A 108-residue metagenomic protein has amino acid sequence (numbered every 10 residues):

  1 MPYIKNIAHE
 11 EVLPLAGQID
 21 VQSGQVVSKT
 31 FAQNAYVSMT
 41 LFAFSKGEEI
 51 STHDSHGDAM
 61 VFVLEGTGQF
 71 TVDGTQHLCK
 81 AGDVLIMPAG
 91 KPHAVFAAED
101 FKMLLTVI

Functional and structural regions predicted by a protein language model:
M1-Y36, T71: A short, N-terminal "cap"/entry segment at the start of jelly-roll beta-barrel domains of the cupin/DSBH fold
G24-Q25, S38-S55, A89: Conserved short histidine dyad/triad with adjacent acidic residue
L41, M60, T75-H77: Short, surface-exposed secondary-structure edge patches
G57-Q69: Glycine- and acidic-residue-biased ligand/ion/polar-headgroup-sensing regions
L64-E65, K80-A81, E99: A cytosolic small-molecule/anion-sensing beta-strand core signal
G74-A89: Short acidic-glycine-tyrosine-enriched beta hairpin
A89-I108: Ligand-binding loop in jelly-roll beta-barrel domains
